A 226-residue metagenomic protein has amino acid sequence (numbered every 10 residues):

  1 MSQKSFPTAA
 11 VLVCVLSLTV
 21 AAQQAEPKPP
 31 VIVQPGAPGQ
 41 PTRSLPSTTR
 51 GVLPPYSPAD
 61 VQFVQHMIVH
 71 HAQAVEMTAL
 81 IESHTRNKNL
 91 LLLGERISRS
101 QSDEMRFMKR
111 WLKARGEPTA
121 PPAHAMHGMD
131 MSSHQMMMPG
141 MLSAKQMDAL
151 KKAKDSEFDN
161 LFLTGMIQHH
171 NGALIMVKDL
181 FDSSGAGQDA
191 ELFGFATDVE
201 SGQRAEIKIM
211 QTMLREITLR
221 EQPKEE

Functional and structural regions predicted by a protein language model:
M1-A10: Bacterial N-terminal signal peptides that target proteins for export
A9-T19: Bacterial N-terminal signal peptides
Q23-E226: All-alpha RGS (Regulator of G-protein Signaling) helical domain and cognate RGS-like helical scaffolds
